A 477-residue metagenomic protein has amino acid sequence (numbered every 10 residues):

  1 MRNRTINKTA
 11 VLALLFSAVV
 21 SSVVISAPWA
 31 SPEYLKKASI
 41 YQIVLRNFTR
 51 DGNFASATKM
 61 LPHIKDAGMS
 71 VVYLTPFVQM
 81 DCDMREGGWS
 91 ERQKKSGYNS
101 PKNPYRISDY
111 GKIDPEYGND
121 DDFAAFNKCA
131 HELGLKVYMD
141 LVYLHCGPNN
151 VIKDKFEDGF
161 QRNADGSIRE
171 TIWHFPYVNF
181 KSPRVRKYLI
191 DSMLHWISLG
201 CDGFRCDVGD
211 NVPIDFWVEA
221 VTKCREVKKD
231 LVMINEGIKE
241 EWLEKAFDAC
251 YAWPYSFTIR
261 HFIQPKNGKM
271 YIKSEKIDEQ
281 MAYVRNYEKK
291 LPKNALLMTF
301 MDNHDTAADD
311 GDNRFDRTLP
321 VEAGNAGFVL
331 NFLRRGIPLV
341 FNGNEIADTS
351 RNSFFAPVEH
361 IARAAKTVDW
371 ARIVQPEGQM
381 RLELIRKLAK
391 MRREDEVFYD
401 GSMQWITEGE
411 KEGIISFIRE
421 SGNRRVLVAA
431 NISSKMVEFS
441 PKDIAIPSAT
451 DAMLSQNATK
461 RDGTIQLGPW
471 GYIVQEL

Functional and structural regions predicted by a protein language model:
R2-L12: Bacterial N-terminal signal peptides that target proteins for export
L12-S21: Bacterial N-terminal signal peptides
W29-Y41, L45-S70, P76-L199, E219-K228 (+2 more regions): Substrate-binding/active-site clefts of carbohydrate-active enzymes
S31, L35, L291-I444, L467-G468: Loop/helix patches that line or flank the sugar-binding groove of alpha-linked glycan CAZymes
M69, C201-D202, G336-I337: A structural motif
Y73-C82, D140-N150, D207-P213, E236-E240 (+2 more regions): Short, solvent-exposed turn/loop segments enriched in Gly/Ser/Thr/Pro and often Arg
L194, G203, D207-L297, L330 (+5 more regions): Active-site-proximal helices and loops of the catalytic beta/alpha 8
R461-L477: C-terminal beta-strand-rich structural cap/linker in extracellular carbohydrate-active enzymes
